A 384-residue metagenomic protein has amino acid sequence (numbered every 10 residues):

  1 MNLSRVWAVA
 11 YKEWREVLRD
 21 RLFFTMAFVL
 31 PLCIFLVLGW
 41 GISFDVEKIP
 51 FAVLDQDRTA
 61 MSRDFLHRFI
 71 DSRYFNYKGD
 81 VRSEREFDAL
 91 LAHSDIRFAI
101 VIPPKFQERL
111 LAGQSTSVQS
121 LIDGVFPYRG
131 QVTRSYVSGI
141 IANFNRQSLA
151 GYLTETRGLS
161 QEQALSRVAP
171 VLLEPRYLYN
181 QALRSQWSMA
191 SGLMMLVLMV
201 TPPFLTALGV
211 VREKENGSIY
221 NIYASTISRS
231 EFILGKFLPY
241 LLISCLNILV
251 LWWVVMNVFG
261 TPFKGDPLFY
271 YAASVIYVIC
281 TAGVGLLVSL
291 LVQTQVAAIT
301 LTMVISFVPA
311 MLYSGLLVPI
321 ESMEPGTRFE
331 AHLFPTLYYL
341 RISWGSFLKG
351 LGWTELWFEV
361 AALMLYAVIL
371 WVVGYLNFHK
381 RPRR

Functional and structural regions predicted by a protein language model:
M1-W187: Extracytoplasmic/periplasmic domains immediately adjacent to an N-terminal transmembrane anchor in multi-pass membrane
V17, S94, P203-S225, F237 (+1 more regions): Transmembrane helix boundary and interhelical loop/hinge segments in multi-pass membrane proteins
T25, V29, S218-I219, F232-L242 (+1 more regions): Short hydrophobic alpha-helical segments within the ABC transporter permease transmembrane module
R58, W252, P262-R384: Membrane-spanning alpha-helical segments of multipass transporters and channels
L90-A92, I222, F232: Hydrophobic residues within well-ordered alpha-helices
R129-N145, R184-Q186, M194, E213-Y223 (+3 more regions): Hydrophobic alpha-helical transmembrane segments
A190-A207: Long, hydrophobic alpha-helical segments
S228-V254, Y271, V275, V360 (+1 more regions): Selective transmembrane-helix segments that form parts of the transport pathway or gating/packing helices in multipass
